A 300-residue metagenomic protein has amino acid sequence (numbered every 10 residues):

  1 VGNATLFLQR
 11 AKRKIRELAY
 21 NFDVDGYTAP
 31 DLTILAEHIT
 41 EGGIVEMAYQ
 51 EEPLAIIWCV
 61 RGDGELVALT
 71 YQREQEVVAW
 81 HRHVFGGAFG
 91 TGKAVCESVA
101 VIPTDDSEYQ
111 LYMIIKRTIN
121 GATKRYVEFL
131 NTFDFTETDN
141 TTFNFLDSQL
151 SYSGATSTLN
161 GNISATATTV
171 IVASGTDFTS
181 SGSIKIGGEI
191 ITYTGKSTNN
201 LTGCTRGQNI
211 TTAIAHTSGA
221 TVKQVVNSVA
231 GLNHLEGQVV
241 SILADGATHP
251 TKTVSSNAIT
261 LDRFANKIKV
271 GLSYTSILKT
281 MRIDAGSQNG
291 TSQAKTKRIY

Functional and structural regions predicted by a protein language model:
V1-N3, I39-A55, K93-Q110: Structural signature of eukaryotic scaffold interfaces centered on beta-propeller domains
G2, Q9-A11, P53, G62 (+2 more regions): Short loop/turn segments that connect beta-strands within the blades of beta-propeller domains, predominantly WD40
N3-G26, G154-A155: Predominantly extracellular/luminal regions of secreted and cell-surface proteins, especially disulfide-bonded
T5-F7, A55-W58, V67, Y112-M113: Conserved beta-propeller blade signature
K12-N21, D63-T70, V77-V78, T118-F135: Structural motif
Y27-T40, R82, T123-A244, P250-K252: Autoprocessing Asn-cyclization modules and mimics
T217-V225, E236-G246, T253-T291: Surface-exposed interaction regions enriched in Ser/Thr/Asp/Glu that occur as long low-complexity tracts or repetitive
K297-Y300: A short beta-strand element within beta-rich, extracytoplasmic domains of secreted/secretory-pathway proteins
